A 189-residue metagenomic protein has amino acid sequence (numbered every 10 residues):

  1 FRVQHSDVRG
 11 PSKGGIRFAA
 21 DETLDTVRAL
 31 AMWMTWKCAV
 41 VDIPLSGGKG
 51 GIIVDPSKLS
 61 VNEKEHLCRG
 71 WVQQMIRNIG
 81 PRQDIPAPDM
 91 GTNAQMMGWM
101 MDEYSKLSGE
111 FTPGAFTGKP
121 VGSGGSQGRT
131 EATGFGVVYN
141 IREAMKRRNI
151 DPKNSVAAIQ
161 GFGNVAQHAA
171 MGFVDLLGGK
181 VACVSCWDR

Functional and structural regions predicted by a protein language model:
F1-D7, D102-Y104, C186: Short beta-strand elements
F1-R28, M32-W36, P44, I53-V54 (+1 more regions): Generic N-terminal targeting/processing segments that precede catalytic cores or assembly contacts
H5-R9, T23, L59, T92 (+4 more regions): Short, glycine-/Ser/Thr-/acidic-enriched flexible segments
V8, I43-P44, I76-R77, G172-D175: A general structural signal for short secondary-structure junctions and capping/turn motifs
A19, C38-K153: Glycine/serine-rich phosphate-binding loop and adjoining beta1-alpha1 elements at the start of nucleotide-handling
T26-A31, P113, T133-F135, I159-G161: Short linear motifs at secondary-structure transitions and domain/linker junctions
G125-R189: Glycine-rich phosphate/diphosphate-binding loop of Rossmann-like nucleotide-binding domains
